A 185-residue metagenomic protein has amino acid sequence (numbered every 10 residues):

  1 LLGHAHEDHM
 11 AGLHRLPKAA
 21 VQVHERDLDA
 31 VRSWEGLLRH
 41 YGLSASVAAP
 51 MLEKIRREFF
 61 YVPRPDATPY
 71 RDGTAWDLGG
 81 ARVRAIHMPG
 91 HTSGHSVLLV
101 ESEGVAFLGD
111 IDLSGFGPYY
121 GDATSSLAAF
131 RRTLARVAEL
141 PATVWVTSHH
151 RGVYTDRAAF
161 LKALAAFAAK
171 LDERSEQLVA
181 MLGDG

Functional and structural regions predicted by a protein language model:
L1-D77, A163: Active-site HxH/HxHxD metal-binding segment of metal-dependent hydrolases
H4-H9, H24, H91, H95 (+2 more regions): Histidine-centered active-site/metal-ligand motif
H14-A20, E101-E103, E139-A142, D184: Short glycine/proline-enriched coil/turn segments at helix->beta-strand junctions
T74, A135, A180: Surface-exposed charge patches
R82-S175: Metallo-beta-lactamase
L171-G185: Short amphipathic alpha-helical interface segments
